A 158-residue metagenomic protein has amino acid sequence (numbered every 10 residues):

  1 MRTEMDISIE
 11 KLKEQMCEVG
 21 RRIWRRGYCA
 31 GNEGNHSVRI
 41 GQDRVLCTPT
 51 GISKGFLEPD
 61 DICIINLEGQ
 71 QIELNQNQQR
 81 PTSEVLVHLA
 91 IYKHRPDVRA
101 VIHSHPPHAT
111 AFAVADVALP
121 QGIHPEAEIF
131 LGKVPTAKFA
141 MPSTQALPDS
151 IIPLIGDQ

Functional and structural regions predicted by a protein language model:
R2-Q158: Glycine-rich flexible loops
